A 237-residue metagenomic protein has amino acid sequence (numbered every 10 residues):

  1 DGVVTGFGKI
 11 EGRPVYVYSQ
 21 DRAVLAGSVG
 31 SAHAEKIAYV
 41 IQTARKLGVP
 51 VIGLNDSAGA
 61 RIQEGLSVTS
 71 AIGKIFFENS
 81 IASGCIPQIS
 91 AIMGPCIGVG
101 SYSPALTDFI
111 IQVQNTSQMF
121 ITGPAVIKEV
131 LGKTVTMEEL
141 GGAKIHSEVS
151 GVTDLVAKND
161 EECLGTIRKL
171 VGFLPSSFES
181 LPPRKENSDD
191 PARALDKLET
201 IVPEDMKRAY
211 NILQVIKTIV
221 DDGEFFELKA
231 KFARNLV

Functional and structural regions predicted by a protein language model:
D1-E11, Y16, R45, E204-V237: Non-catalytic terminal/interface segments that mediate subunit docking, oligomerization, and allosteric communication
D1-I89: Long, structured ligand/cofactor-binding scaffold of large enzymes
Y16-L25, L54-A58, C85, K128 (+4 more regions): Gly-rich Lys/Arg/Thr-decorated short loops/hinges at beta-loop-alpha junctions or inter-strand turns that position
A34-A38, S103, L164, L213: Amphipathic alpha-helical transducer elements in NTP-driven molecular machines
V40-T43, E78, T166, L170-F173 (+1 more regions): Generic, well-ordered alpha-helical scaffold segments in large soluble proteins
N55-E179: Conserved catalytic cores of soluble enzyme domains, especially glycine-rich substrate-binding beta-alpha loops
L155-L213: Terminal amphipathic helices with adjacent charged low-complexity linkers/tails
